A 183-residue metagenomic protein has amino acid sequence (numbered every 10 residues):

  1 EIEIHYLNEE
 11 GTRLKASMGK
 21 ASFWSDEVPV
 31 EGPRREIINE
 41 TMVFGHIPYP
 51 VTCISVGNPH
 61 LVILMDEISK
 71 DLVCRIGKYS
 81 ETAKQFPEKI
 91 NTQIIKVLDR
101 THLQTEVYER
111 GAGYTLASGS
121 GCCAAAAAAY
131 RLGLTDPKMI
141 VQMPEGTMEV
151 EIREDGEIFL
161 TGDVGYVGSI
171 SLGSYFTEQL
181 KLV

Functional and structural regions predicted by a protein language model:
E1-L116, A127-V183: Active-site proximal loop and beta-alpha junction motif in alpha/beta enzyme cores
S120-C122: Helical hairpin unit composed of two closely spaced alpha helices linked by a short loop
